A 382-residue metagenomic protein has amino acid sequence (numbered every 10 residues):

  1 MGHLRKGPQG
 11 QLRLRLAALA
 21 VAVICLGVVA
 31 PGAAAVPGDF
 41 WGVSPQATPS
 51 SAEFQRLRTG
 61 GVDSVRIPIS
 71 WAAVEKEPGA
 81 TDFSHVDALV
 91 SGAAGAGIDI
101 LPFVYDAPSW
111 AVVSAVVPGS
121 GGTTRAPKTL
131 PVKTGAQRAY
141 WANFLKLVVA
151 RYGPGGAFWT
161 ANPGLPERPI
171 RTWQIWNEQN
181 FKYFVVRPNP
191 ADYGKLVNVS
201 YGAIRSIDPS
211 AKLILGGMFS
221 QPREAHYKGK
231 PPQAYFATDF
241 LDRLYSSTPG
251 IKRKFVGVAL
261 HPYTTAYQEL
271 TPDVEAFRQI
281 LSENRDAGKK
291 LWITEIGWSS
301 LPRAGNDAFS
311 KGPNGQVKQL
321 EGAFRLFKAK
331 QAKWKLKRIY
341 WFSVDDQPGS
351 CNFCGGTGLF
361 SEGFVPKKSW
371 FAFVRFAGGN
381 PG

Functional and structural regions predicted by a protein language model:
M1-L12: N-terminal secretory signal peptides that target proteins for export/translocation
A17-V28: Bacterial N-terminal signal peptides
A34-S64, P68-S70: Boundary/entry segment of secreted carbohydrate-active catalytic domains
V36, A142, K146-R171, N189-V317 (+3 more regions): Noncatalytic carbohydrate-binding groove/subsite architecture in carbohydrate-active enzymes
D39-P45, D63-I67, I100-V104, R171-I175 (+4 more regions): Hydrophobic faces of well-ordered beta-strands that scaffold small-molecule active sites in alpha/beta enzyme cores
D39-P49, P131-G135, G229-Q233: Active-site mouth loops of central-metabolism enzymes
R56-P231, G250-I251: Substrate-binding cleft and catalytic face of glycoside hydrolase catalytic domains, especially the flexible beta-alpha
A111, P118-A126, K133, P169 (+4 more regions): Aromatic-rich peripheral "rim/lid" segments of glycoside hydrolase catalytic domains that contact and position glycan
